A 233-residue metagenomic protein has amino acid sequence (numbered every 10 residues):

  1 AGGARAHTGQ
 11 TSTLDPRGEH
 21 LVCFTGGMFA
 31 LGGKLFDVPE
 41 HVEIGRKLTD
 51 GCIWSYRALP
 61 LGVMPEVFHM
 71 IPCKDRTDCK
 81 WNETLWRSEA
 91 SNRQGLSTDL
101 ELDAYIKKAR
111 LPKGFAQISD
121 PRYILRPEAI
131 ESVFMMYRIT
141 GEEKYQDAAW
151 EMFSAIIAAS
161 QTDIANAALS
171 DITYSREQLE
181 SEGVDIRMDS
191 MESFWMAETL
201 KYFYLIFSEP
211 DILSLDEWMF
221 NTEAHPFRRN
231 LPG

Functional and structural regions predicted by a protein language model:
A1-G233: Glycan-recognition and catalytic cores of secretory/periplasmic carbohydrate-active enzymes
